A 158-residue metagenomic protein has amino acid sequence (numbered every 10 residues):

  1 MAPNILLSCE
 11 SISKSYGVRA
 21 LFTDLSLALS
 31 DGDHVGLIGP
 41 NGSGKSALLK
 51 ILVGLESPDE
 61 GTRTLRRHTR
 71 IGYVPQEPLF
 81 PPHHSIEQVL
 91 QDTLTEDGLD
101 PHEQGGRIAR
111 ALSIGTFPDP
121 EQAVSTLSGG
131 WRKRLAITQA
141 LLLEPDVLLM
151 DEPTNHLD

Functional and structural regions predicted by a protein language model:
P3-N4, T69, Q76-L135, Q139 (+1 more regions): ABC-family P-loop ATPase nucleotide-binding domains
L7, L21-D24: Conserved structural motif at the start of ABC-family nucleotide-binding domains
L7-G17, R63: Conserved beta1/A-loop at the N-terminus of ABC ATPase nucleotide-binding domains
I38-P40: The feature captures the beta-strand-to-loop junction immediately N-terminal to the Walker
V53: Helix-to-loop junction immediately C-terminal to a conserved catalytic motif
S57-R67: ABC nucleotide-binding domain "signature motif"
L148-D151: Catalytic Walker B motif of ABC-type/P-loop ATPase nucleotide-binding domains
